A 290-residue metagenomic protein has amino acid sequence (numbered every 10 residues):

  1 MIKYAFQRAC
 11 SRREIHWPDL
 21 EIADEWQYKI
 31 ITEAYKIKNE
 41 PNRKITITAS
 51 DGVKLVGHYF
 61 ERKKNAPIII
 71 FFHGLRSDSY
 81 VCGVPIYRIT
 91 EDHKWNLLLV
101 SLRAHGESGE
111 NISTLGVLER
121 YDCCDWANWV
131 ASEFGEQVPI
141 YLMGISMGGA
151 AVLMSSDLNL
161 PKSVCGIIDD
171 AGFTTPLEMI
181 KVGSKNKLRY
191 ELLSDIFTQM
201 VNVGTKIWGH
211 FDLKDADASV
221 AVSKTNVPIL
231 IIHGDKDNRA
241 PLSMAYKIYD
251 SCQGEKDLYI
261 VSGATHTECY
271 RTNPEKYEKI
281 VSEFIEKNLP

Functional and structural regions predicted by a protein language model:
M1-I47: An N-terminal hydrophobic leader/cap segment in hydrolases
L75-I89: The serine-hydrolase catalytic nucleophile loop
I89-G109: Conserved alpha/beta-hydrolase
S113-F134: Alpha/beta-hydrolase active-site loop
M154-F211: Hydrolase active-site cap/lid region
K224-N226, I231-H233, D237: Short beta-strand/loop motif that positions the catalytic acidic residue of the alpha/beta-hydrolase fold
Y249-T267, I280: Catalytic histidine neighborhood in serine/cysteine hydrolases with alpha/beta-hydrolase-type architecture
T272-P290: Catalytic active-site module of serine/aspartate enzymes centered on a nucleophile-bearing elbow/loop
